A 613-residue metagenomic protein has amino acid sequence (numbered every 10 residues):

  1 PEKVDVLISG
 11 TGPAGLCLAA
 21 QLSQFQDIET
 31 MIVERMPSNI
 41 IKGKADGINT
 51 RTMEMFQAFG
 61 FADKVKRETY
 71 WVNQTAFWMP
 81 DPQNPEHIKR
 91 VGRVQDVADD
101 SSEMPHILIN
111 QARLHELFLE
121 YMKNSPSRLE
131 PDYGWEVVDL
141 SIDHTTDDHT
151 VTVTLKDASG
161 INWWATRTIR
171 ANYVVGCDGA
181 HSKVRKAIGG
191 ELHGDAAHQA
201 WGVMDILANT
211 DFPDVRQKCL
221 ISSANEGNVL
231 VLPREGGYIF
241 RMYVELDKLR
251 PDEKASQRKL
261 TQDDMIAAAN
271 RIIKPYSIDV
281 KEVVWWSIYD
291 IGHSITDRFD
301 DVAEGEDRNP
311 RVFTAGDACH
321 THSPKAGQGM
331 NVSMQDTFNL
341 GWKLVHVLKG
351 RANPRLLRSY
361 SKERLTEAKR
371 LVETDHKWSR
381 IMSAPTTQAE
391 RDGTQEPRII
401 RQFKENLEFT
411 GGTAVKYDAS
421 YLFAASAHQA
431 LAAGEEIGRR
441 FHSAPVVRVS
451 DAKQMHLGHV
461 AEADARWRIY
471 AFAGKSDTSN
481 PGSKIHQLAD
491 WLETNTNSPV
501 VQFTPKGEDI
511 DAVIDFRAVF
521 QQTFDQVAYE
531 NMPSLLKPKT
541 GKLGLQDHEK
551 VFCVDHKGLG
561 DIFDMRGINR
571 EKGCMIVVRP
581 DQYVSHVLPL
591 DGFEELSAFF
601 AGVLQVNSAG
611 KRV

Functional and structural regions predicted by a protein language model:
E2-V33, P37: N-terminal Rossmann-like FAD-binding beta1-loop-alpha1 element of flavoenzymes
E2-V4, I161-Y173, C177, R308: Core beta-strand elements of the Rossmann-like FAD/NAD(P) dinucleotide-binding domain in flavoenzyme oxidoreductases
T11-A20, F118, G176, V283 (+6 more regions): Conserved mid-domain beta->alpha element of the FAD-binding
I41-R128, D132, D143-T145, L232 (+1 more regions): Active-site-adjacent segment of FAD-dependent monooxygenases/related oxidoreductases
R67, E120, Y173-I291: Conserved FAD-binding catalytic core of PHBH/FMO-like flavoproteins
Y133-V151: A conserved short coil-to-beta-strand element within the FAD-binding core of flavoproteins
D290-T314, A318, R439-A465, P533-R570: FAD-binding beta-loop-beta segment adjacent to the flavin cofactor pocket
D301-G305, V345-K506, Q522-F524, K572-C574 (+3 more regions): C-terminal helical "tail/cap" subdomain of flavin- and related membrane-associated enzymes
